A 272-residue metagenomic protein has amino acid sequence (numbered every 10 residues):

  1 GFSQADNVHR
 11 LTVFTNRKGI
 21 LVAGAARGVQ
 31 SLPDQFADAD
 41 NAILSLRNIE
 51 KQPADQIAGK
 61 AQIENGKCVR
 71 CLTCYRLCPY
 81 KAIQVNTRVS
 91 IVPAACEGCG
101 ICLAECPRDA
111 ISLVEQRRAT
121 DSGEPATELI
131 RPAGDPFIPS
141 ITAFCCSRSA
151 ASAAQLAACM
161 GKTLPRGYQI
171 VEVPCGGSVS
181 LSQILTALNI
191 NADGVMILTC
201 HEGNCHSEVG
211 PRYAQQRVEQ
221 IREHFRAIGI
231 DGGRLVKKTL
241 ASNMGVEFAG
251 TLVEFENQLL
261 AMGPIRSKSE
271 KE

Functional and structural regions predicted by a protein language model:
G1-T142, A151, P165-G176, L181 (+4 more regions): Residues forming the flavin
G24-A26, G232-K271: Peripheral docking tails and interdomain loops at the edges of cofactor- or intermediate-handling domains
Q62-E64, S269-E272: A short, charged, Gly/Pro-tolerant segment at domain boundaries
S147-K162: Redox- and metal-dependent alpha/beta enzyme cores, enriched for Fe-S-associated oxidoreductases and cofactor-handling
R148, C175, L240-S242: Residues that form or immediately flank small-molecule/cofactor binding pockets and catalytic motifs
A154-L156, S207-E208, F248-G250: A short acidic (Asp/Glu
